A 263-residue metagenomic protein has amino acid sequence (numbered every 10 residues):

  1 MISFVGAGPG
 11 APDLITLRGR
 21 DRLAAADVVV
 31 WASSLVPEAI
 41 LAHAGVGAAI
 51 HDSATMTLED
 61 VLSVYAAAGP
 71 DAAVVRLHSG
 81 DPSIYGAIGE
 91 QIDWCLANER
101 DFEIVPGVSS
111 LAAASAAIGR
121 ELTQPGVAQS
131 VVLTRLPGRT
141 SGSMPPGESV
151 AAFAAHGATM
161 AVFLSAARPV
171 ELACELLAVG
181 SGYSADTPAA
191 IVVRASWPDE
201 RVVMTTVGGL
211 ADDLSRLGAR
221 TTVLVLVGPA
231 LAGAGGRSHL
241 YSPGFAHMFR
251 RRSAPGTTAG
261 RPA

Functional and structural regions predicted by a protein language model:
M1-V108, A113, A211, V223: Class I S-adenosyl-L-methionine
I2, D60, V64, P70-V74 (+3 more regions): A contiguous loop/helix-start segment that scaffolds small-molecule binding in enzyme catalytic cores
A11, D81-H156, V203-M204: Class I SAM-dependent methyltransferase SAM-binding "motif I" and its flanking Rossmann-like core
A42-H43, A117, E175: Residue-level signal for well-ordered alpha-helical positions
G47-A49, R120-P125, V179, V207-G208: Short, hinge-like loop/turn segments at secondary-structure boundaries
